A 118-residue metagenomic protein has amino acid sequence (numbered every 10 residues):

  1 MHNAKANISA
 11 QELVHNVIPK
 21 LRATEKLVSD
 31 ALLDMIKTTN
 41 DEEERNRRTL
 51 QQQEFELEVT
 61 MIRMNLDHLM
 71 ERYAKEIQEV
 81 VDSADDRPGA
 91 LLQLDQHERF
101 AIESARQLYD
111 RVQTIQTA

Functional and structural regions predicted by a protein language model:
M1-A6, S29-E44: Short, charge-rich amphipathic alpha-helices with coiled-coil/heptad character
H2-P19, R47-Q53: Short, charge/polar-rich alpha-helical segments
T24-I36, R63-L66, M70, R106-V112: Extended amphipathic alpha-helical scaffold segments
T38-E54, E58, N65-L66: Contiguous, amphipathic alpha-helical segments that mediate oligomerization or scaffolding in large protein assemblies
E54-R72, L94-S104: Amphipathic alpha-helical coiled-coil segments
Q78-A118: Amphipathic alpha-helical binding modules
